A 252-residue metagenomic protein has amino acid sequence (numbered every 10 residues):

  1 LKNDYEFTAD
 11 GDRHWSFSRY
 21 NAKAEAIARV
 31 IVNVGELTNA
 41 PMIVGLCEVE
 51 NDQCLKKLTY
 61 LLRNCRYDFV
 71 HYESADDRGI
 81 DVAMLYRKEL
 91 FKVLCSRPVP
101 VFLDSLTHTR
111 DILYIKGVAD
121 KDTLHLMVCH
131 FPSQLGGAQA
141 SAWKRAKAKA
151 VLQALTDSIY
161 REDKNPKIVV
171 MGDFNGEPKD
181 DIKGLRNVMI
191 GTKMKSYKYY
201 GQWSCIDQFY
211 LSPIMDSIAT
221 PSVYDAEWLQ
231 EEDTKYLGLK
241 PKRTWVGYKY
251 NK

Functional and structural regions predicted by a protein language model:
L1-I80, K149-A150, K235-Y250: N-terminal, active-site-proximal structural segment of metallo-dependent hydrolase catalytic domains
K2-E6, L55-Y60, C95-P98, M127 (+3 more regions): Short, solvent-exposed loop/turn and secondary-structure capping segments
F7, D12, D122, M127-S141: Active-site His/acidic residue clusters
I27-L55, L85, L126, L152-I182 (+2 more regions): Active-site beta-strand/loop signature of hydrolases that rely on acidic residues for catalysis
G45, V49-F131: Structured beta-strand-rich core segments of catalytic domains in phosphoester-bond hydrolases
N51-Q53, D77-G79, Q134-G136, N175-D180 (+1 more regions): Active-site environment of divalent metal-dependent phosphoester hydrolases
V99-D104, F131-Q134, S222-T234: Short, solvent-exposed aromatic-acidic interface loops
A146, A154-V169, N175-K252: Metal-dependent phosphoester-hydrolase catalytic domains
